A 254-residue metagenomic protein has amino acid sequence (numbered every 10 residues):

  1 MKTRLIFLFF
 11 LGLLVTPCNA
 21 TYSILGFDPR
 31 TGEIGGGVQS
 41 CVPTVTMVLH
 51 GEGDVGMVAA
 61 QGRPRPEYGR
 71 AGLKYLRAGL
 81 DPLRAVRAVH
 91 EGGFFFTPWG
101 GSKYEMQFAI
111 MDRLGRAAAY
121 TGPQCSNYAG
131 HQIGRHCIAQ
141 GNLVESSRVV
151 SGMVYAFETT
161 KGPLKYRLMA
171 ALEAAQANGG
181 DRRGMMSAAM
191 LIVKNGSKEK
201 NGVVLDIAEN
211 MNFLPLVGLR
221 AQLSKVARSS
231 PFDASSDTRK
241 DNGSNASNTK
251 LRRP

Functional and structural regions predicted by a protein language model:
M1-R4: Positively charged n-region of N-terminal signal peptides that target proteins for export
I6-P17: Bacterial N-terminal signal peptides
C18-P254: N-terminal nucleophile
